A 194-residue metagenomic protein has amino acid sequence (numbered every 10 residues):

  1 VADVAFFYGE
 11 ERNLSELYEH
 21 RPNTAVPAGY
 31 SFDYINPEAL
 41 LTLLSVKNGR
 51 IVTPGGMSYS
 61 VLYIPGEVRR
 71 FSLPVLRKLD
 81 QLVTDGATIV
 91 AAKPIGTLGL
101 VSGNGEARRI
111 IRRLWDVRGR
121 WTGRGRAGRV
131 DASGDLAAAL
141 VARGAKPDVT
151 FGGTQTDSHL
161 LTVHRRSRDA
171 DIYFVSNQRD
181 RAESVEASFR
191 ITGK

Functional and structural regions predicted by a protein language model:
V1-K194: Carbohydrate-binding surfaces of carbohydrate-active enzymes
